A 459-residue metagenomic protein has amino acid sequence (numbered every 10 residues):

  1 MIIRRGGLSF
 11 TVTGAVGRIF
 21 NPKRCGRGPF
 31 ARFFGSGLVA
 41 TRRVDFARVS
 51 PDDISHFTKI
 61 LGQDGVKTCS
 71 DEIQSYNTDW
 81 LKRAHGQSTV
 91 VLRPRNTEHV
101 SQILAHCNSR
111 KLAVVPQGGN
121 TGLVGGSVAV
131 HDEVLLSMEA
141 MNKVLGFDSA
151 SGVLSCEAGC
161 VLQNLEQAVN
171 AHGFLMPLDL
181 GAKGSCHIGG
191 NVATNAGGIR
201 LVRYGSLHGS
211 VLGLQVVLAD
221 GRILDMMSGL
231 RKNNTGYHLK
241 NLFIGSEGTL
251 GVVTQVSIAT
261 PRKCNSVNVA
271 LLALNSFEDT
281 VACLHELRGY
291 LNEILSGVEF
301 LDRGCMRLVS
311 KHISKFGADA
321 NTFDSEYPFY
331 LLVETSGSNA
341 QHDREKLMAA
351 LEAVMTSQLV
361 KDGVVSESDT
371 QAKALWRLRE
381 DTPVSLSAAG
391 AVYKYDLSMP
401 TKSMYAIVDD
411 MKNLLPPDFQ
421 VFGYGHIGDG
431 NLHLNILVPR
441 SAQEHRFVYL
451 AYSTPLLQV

Functional and structural regions predicted by a protein language model:
I2-V459: Noncatalytic alpha-helical scaffold of FAD-dependent oxidoreductases
